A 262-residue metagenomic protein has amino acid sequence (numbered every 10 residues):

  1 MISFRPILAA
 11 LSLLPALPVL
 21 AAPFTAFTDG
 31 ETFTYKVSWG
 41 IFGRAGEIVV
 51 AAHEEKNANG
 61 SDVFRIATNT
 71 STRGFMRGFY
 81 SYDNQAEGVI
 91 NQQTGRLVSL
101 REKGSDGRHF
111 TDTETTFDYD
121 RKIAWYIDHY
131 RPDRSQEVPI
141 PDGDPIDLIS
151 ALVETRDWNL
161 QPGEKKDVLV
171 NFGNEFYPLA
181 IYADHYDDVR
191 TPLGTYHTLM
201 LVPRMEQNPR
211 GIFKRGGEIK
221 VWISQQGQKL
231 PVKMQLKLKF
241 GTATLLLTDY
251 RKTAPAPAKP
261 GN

Functional and structural regions predicted by a protein language model:
M1-P6: Positively charged n-region of N-terminal signal peptides that target proteins for export
L8-P18: Bacterial N-terminal signal peptides
L14, D142-I146, A183, G241-T244: Low-complexity, intrinsically disordered regions enriched in charged/polar residues
L14, T155-R156: Alpha-helix boundary/capping residues
A22-Y119, W158-N262: Acidic, serine/threonine-rich low-complexity disordered tracts
T113-T155: Hydrophobic, well-structured mid-protein blocks that either form specific transmembrane helices
